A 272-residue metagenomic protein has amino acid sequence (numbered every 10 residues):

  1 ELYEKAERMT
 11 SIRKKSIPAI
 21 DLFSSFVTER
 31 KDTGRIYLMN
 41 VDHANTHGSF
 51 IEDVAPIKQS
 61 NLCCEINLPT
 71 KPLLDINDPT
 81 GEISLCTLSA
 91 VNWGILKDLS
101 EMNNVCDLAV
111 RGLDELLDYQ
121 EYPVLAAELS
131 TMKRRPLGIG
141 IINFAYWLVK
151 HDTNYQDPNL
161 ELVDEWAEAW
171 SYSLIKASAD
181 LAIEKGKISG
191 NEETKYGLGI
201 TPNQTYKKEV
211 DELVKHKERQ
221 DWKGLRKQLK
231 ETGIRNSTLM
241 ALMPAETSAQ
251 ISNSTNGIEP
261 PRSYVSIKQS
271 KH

Functional and structural regions predicted by a protein language model:
E1-T33, V41: Polar, glycine-rich mid-to-C-terminal structural blocks that act as macromolecule-binding/assembly scaffolds
D21, I139, S237: Short, well-structured alpha-helical interface segments that form or flank functional binding sites
R30-T131, P136, I141-H151, S254-G257 (+1 more regions): Function-dense linear segments that define catalytic or interfacial modules in macromolecule-processing proteins
C106-E128, M132, T153-A245: Internal maturation/activation junctions in enzymes
